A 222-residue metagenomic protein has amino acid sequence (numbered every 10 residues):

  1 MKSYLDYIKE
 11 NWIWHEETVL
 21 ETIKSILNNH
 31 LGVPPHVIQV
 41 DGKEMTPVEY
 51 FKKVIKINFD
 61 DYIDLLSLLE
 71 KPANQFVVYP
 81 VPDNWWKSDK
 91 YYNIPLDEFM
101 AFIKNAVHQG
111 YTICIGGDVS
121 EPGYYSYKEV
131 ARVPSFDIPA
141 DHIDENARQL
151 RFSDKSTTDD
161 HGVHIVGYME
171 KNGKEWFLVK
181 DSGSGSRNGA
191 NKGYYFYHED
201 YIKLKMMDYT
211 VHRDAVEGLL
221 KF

Functional and structural regions predicted by a protein language model:
M1-Y7: Extended, solvent-exposed regulatory segments
N11-I13, E17-F222: Active-site signature of cysteine proteases
